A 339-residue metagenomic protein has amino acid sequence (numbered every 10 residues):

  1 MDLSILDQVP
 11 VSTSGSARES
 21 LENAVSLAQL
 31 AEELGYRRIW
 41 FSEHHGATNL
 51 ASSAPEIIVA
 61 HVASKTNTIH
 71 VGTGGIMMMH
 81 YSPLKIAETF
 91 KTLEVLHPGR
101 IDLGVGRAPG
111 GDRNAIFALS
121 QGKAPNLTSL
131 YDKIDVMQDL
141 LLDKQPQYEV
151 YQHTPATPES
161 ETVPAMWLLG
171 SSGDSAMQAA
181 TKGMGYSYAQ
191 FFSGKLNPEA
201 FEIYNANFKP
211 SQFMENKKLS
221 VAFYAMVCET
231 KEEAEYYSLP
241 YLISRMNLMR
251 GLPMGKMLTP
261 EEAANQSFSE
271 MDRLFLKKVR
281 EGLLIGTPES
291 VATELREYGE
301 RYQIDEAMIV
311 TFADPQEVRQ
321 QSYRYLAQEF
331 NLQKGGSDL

Functional and structural regions predicted by a protein language model:
M1-T66, S337: N-terminal beta1-alpha1-beta2 module of alpha/beta enzyme domains
D2-A17, M79-Q145, Y186: Flexible, glycine-rich active-site loops centered on histidine and acidic residues that chelate a metal or position
L3, G35, E43, V62 (+5 more regions): Conserved, mostly hydrophobic/aromatic
L3-D7, I39-F41, V71-T73, I101-V105 (+4 more regions): Hydrophobic faces of well-ordered beta-strands that scaffold small-molecule active sites in alpha/beta enzyme cores
D7-E22, I76-P83, S160-G170, V279-T287: Active-site mouth loops of central-metabolism enzymes
E32, V59-N67, E94-R100, Q178-T181 (+2 more regions): Acidic (Asp/Glu)-rich catalytic clusters
K123-P155, L196-R301, K334-G336: An alpha-helical appendage that flanks or caps ligand/catalytic pockets
S172-K195, F201: A conserved active-site cap/scaffold subdomain adjacent to cofactor or substrate pockets
